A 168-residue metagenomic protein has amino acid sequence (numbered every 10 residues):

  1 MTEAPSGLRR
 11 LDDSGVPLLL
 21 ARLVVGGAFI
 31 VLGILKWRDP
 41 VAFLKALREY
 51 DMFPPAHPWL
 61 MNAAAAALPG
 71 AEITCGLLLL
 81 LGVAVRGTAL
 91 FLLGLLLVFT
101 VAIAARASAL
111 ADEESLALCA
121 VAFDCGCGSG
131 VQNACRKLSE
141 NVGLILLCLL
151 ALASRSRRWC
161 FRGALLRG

Functional and structural regions predicted by a protein language model:
M1-V41, W59, G70, L81-G168: Extended, low-polarity transmembrane helix blocks
R38-A64: Membrane-interface interhelical connector segments
Y50-D51, L77, L118-A120: Short, motif-level signal for alpha-helix interfacial/capping segments enriched in acidic residues and aromatics/proline
L60-L77: Core segments of alpha-helical transmembrane spans in multipass integral membrane proteins
